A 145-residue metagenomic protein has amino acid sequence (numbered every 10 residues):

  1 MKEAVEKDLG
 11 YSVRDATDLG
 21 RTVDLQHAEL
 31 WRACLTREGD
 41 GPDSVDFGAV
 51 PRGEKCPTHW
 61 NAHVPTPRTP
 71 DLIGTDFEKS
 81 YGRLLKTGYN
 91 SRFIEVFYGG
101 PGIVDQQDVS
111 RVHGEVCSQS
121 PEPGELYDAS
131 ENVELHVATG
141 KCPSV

Functional and structural regions predicted by a protein language model:
M1-V145: Ligand-recognition elements built from short beta-strands and adjacent flexible loops
